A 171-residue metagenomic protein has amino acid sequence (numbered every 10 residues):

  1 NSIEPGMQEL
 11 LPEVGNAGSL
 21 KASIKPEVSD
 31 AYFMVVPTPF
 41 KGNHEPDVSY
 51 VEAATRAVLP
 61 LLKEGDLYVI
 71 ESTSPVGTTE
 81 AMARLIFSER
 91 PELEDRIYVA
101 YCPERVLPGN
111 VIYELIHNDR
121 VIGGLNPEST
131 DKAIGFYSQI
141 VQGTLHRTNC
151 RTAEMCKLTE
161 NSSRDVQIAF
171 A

Functional and structural regions predicted by a protein language model:
N1, G77-T78, S129-K132: Short, charged/polar "capping" segments at the starts of alpha-helices and the immediately preceding loops
N1-A31, V36-P46, I86-P91: Conserved N-terminal Rossmann-fold NAD(P) cofactor-binding segment
E27-V28, E64, H117: Alpha-helix C-terminal capping/helix-to-coil transition sites in glycosyltransferase folds
Y32-M34, I70, G123: Redox-cofactor binding/interface segments in oxidoreductases and associated redox assembly factors
V36-T38, T73, N126: Short glycine-/small-residue-rich Rossmann-like dinucleotide-binding loops
F40-R105: Rossmann-like NAD(P)(H) cofactor-binding subdomain of soluble oxidoreductases
R84-C102, V106-A171: Internal alpha-helical scaffold of NAD(P)-dependent oxidoreductase catalytic cores
